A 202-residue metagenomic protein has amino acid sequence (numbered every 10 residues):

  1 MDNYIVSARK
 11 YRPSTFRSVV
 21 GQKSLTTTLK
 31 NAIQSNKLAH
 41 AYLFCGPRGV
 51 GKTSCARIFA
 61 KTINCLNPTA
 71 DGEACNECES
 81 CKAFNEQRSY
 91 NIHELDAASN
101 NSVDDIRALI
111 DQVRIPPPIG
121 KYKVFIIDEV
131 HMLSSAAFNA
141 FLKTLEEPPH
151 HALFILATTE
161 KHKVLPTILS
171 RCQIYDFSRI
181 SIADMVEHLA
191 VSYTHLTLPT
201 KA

Functional and structural regions predicted by a protein language model:
M1-I174, S178-S192: P-loop/Walker A NTP-binding region and its immediately flanking N-terminal helices in P-loop NTPase folds
T194-T200: Conserved small/polar residues in nucleotide/adenosyl-binding loops
